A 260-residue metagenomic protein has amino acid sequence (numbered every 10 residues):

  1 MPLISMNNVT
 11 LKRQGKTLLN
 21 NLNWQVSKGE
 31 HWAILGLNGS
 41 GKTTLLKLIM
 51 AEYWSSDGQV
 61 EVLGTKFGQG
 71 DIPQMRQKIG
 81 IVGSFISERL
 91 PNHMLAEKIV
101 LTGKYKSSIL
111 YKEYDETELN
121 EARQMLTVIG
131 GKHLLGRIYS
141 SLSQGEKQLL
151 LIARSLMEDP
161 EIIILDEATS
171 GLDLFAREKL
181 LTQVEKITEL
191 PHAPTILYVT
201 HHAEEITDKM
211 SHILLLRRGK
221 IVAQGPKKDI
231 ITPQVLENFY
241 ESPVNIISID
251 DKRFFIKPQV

Functional and structural regions predicted by a protein language model:
I4, L18-N21: Conserved structural motif at the start of ABC-family nucleotide-binding domains
M50: Helix-to-loop junction immediately C-terminal to a conserved catalytic motif
G58-G68, M75: Conserved ABC transporter NBD signature motif
E116-L134: Conserved ABC ATPase "signature" region
I138-L142, E146: Conserved ABC ATPase signature
I163-E167: Catalytic Walker B motif of ABC-type/P-loop ATPase nucleotide-binding domains
